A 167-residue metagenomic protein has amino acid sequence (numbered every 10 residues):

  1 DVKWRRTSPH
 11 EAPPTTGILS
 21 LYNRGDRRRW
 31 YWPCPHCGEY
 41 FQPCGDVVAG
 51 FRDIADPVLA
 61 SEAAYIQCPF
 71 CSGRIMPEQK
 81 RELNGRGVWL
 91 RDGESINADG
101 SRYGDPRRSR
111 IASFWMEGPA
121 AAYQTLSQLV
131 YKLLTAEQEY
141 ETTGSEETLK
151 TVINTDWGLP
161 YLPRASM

Functional and structural regions predicted by a protein language model:
D1-M167: Short, flexible loop motifs at catalytic/binding sites
